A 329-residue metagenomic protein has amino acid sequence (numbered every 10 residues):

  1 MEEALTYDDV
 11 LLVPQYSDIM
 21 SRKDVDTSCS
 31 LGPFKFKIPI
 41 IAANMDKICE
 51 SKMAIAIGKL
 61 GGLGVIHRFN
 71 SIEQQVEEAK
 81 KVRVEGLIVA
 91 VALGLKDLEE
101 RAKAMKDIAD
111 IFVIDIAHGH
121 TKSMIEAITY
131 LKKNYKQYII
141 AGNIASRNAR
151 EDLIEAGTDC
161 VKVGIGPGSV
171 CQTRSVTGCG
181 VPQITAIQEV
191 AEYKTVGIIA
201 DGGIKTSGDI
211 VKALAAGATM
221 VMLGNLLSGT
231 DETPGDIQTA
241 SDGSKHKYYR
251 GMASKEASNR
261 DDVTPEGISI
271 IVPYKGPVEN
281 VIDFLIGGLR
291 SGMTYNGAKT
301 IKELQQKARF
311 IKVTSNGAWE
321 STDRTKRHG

Functional and structural regions predicted by a protein language model:
M1-K23, N148, A156, G178-A200 (+1 more regions): Alpha/beta catalytic cores of nucleotide-metabolism and tRNA/nucleoside-modifying enzymes
A4, V10, I48-L63, R68-D201 (+1 more regions): Alpha/beta enzyme core
D9-L11, D26, I41, A90: Generic structural signal for residues positioned in beta-strands
Y16-S51: Active-site-flanking structural segment that lines cofactor/substrate pockets
K35-K37, D110, S169, T264 (+2 more regions): Generic signal for short, ordered secondary-structure residues within or immediately flanking folded domains
I38-I41, G61-G64, S291: Short active-site oxyanion
